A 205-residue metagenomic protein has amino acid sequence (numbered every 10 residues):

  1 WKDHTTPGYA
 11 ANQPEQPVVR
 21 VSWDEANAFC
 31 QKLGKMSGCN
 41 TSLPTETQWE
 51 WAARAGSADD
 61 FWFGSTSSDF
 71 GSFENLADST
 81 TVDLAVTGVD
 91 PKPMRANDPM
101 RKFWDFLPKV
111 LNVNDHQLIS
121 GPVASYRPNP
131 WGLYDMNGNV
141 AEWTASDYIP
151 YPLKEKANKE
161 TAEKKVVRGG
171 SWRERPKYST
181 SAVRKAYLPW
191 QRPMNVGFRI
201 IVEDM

Functional and structural regions predicted by a protein language model:
D3-V183, R192-M194: Functional-site microenvironments in short loops/helix caps that host divalent-cation chemistry
L188-P189: C-terminal beta-signal and terminal closure region of outer-membrane beta-barrel proteins
M194-M205: Short, structured beta-strand segments at or near domain termini in extracellular proteins/domains
